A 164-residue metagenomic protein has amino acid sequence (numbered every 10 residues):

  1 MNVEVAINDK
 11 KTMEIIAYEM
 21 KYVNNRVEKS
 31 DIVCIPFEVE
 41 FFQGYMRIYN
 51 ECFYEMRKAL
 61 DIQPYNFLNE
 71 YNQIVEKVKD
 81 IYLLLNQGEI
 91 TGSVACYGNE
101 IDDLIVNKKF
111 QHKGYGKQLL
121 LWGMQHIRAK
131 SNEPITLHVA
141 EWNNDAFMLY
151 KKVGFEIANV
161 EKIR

Functional and structural regions predicted by a protein language model:
M1-D31, R164: Acyl-donor-binding surface of acyltransferase catalytic domains
M1-V3, L137-F147, I163-R164: Conserved beta-strand-loop-alpha-helix junction that forms the acyl-donor binding cleft
V33-R47: A short beta-loop-alpha structural element at the N-terminal edge of CoA-dependent acyl/N-acetyltransferase catalytic
R47-L60: Helix-loop element at the rim of GNAT/NAT acetyltransferase active sites that forms part of the acceptor-substrate
R57-I90: Active-site rim helix/loop that mediates acceptor-substrate recognition in acyltransferases
L83, G88-I105: Conserved beta-strand in the GNAT
L104-H112, A140: A short, internal acetyl-CoA/4′-phosphopantetheine-binding micro-motif in the GNAT/acyltransferase core
F110, G114-G123: Conserved acetyl-CoA pyrophosphate-binding loop and the N-cap/start of the following alpha-helix in GNAT-like
